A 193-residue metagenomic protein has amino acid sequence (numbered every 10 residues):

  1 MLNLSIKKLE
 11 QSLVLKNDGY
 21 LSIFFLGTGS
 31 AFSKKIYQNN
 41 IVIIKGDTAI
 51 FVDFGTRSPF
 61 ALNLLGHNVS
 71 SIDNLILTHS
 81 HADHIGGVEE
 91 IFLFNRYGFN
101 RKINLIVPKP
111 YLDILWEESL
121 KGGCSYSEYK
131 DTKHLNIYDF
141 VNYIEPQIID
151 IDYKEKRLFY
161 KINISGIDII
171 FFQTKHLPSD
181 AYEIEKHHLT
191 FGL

Functional and structural regions predicted by a protein language model:
M1-L193: Binuclear metal-dependent hydrolase catalytic cores
